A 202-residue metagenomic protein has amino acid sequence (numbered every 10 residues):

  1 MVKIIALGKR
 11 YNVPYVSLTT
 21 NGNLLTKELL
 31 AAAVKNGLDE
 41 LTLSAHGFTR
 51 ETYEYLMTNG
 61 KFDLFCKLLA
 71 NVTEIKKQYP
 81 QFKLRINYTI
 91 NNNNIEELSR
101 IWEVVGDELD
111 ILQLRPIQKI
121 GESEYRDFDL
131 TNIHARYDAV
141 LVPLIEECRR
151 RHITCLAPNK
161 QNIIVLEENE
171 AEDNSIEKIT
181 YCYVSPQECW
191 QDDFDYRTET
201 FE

Functional and structural regions predicted by a protein language model:
M1-T19, N23-N36, K77: Conserved Radical SAM active-site core
A31-E202: Radical SAM enzyme [4Fe-4S]-AdoMet core and its adjacent flexible, acidic and glycine-rich loops/tails across
